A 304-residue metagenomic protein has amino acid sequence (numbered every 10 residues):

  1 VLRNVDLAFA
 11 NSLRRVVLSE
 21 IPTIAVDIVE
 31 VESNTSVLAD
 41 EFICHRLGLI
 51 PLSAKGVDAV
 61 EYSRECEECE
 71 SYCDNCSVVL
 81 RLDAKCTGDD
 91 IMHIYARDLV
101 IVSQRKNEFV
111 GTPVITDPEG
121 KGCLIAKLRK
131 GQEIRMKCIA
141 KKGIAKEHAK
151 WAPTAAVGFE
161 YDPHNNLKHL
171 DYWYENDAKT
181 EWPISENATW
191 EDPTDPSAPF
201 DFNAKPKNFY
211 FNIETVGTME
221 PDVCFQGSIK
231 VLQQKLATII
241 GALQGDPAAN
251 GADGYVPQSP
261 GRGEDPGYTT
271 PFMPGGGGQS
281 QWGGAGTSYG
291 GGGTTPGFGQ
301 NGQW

Functional and structural regions predicted by a protein language model:
V1-W304: Protein-protein interaction/assembly regions in multi-subunit complexes
